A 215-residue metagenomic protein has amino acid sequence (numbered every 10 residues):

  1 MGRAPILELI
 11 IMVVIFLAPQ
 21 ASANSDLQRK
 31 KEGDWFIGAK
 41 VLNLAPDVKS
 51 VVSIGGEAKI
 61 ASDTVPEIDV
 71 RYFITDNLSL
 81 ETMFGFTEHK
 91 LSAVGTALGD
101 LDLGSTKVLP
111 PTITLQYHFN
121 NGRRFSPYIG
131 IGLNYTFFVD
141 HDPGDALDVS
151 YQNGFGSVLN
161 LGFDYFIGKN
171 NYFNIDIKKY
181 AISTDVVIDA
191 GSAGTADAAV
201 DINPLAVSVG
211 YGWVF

Functional and structural regions predicted by a protein language model:
M1-G33: Cleavable N-terminal export/targeting peptides
N24-D26, W35, V41-A45, D69-P143 (+2 more regions): Gram-negative (and chloroplast) outer-membrane scaffold detector with strong preference for beta-barrel transmembrane
R29-K31, G56-S62, D100-K107, A146-N153 (+1 more regions): Replace "Gram-negative outer membrane beta-barrel proteins" with "bacterial and organellar outer membrane beta-barrel
E32-K59: N-terminal targeting signals for Sec/Tat export/insertion, comprising classic cleavable signal peptides
V48-G55, S92-G99, V139-L147, D185-G194: Outer-membrane beta-barrel translocator domains and adjoining extracellular loop/strand segments of Gram-negative
E57-D69, F73-T75: Aromatic- and Gly/Pro-rich amphipathic surface segment
D69-F73, N160-G162, Y172-N174: Short, conserved structural micro-motifs that define repeat-unit consensus positions and nucleotide-binding loops
H89-A93, G168-F215: Predominantly the C-terminal beta-signal and adjacent terminal strand-loop region of outer-membrane beta-barrel
